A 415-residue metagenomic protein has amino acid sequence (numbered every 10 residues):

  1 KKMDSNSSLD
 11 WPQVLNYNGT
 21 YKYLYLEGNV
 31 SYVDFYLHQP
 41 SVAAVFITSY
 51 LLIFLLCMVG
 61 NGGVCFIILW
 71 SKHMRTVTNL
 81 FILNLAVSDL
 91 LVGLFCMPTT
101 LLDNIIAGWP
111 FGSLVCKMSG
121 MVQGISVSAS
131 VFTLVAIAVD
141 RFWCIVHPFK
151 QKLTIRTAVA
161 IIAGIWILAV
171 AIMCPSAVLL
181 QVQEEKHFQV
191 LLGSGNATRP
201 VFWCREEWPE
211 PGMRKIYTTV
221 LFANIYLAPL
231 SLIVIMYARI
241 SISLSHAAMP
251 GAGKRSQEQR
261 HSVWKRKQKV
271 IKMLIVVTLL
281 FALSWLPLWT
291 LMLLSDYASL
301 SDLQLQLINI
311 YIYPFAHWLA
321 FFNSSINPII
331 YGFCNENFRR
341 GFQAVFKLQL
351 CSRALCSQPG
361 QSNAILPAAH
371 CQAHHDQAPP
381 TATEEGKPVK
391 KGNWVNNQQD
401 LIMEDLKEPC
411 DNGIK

Functional and structural regions predicted by a protein language model:
K1-L37, E185-T198, H246-K269, E336-K415: Intrinsically disordered regulatory tails of 7TM GPCRs
Y25-L37, N104, G108-S128, H147 (+5 more regions): Loop architecture of class A 7-transmembrane GPCRs
Q39-L51, M74-I137, W143-A158: Extracellular TM2-ECL1-early TM3 structural module of rhodopsin-like
T48, L52-L55, V87, L91 (+11 more regions): Hydrophobic residues within alpha-helical transmembrane segments of multi-pass solute transporters/permease subunits
Y50, L91-A107, G120, V127-L134 (+5 more regions): Helix-to-loop junction signature of class
M58-L69, A86, L90-G93, M97-P98 (+5 more regions): Cytoplasm-facing ends of alpha-helical transmembrane segments in multi-pass membrane proteins
W70-L80, R141-I161, V234, A238-M273 (+2 more regions): Intracellular signaling interfaces of 7-transmembrane GPCRs
L191-P211, F222, I242-S284, L288: Intracellular effector-coupling site of seven-transmembrane GPCRs, centered on the ICL3-to-TM6 transition
